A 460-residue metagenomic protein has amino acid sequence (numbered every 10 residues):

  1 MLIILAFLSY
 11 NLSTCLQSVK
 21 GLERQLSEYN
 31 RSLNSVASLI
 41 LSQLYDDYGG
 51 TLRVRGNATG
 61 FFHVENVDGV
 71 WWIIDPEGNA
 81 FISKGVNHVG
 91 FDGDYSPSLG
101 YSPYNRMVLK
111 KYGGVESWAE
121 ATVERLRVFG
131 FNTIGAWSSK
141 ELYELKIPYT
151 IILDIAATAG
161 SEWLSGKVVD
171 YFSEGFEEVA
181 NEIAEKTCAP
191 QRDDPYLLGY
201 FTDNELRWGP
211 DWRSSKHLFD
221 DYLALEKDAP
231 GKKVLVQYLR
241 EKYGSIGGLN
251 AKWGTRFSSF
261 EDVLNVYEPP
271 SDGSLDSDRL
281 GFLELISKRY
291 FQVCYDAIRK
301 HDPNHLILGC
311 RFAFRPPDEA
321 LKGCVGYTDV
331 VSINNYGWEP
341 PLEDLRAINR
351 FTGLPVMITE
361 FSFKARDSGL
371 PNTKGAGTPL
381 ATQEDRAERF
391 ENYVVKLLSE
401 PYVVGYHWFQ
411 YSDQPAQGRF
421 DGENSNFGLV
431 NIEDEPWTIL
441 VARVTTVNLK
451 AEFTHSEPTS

Functional and structural regions predicted by a protein language model:
Q25, Y29-N30, L41-Y196, N265 (+3 more regions): Active-site-adjacent substrate/metal-binding segments within catalytic domains of carbohydrate-active enzymes
P76, D194-L321: Polysaccharide-binding and catalytic clefts of secreted carbohydrate-active enzymes
T133, P148-T150, L197-F201, N304-L308 (+3 more regions): Structural preference for beta-strand elements that scaffold enzyme active sites
G135-L142, L153-I155, F201-R207, R311-F314 (+2 more regions): Short, solvent-exposed turn/loop segments enriched in Gly/Ser/Thr/Pro and often Arg
S161-V168, P269-D278, T352-F390: Active-site clefts of carbohydrate-active enzymes
L198, N204, F361, T378-F427: Substrate-binding cleft of secreted/luminal carbohydrate-active enzymes
H217-G231, F409-S460: Aromatic-rich peripheral "rim/lid" segments of glycoside hydrolase catalytic domains that contact and position glycan
G281, L285-D296, D302-G375, V394: Glycoside hydrolase catalytic-domain groove-lining segments
